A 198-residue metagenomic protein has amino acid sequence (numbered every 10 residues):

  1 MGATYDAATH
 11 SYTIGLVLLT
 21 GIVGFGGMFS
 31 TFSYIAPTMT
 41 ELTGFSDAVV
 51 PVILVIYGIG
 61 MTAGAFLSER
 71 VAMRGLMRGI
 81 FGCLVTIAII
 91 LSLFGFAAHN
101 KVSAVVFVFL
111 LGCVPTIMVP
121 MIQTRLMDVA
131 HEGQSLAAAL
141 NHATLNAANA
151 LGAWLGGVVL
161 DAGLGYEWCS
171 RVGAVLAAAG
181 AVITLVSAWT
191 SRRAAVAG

Functional and structural regions predicted by a protein language model:
H10-S30, V105, F109-C113: Pair of pore-lining "gating" transmembrane helices in MFS-fold secondary transporters
S33-A48: Short amphipathic helix-loop junctions that connect adjacent transmembrane helices in Major Facilitator Superfamily/SLC
F45-L54, N100, A104, A137-A138: Juxtamembrane helix-start elements in MFS-like secondary transporters
V55-I59, N146-A148: Short hydrophobic/small-residue motifs within alpha-helical transmembrane segments of multi-pass transporter-like
A63-L76, L160-D161: Helix-to-loop junctions at the C-terminal end of transmembrane segments in multipass secondary transporters
L76-I122: C-terminal transmembrane helical hairpin of 12-TM major facilitator-type secondary transporters
D128-A174: A late C-terminal transmembrane helix in Major Facilitator Superfamily
A174-G198: Multi-pass alpha-helical transporter architecture, strongest for 12-TM Major Facilitator/SLC carriers used
